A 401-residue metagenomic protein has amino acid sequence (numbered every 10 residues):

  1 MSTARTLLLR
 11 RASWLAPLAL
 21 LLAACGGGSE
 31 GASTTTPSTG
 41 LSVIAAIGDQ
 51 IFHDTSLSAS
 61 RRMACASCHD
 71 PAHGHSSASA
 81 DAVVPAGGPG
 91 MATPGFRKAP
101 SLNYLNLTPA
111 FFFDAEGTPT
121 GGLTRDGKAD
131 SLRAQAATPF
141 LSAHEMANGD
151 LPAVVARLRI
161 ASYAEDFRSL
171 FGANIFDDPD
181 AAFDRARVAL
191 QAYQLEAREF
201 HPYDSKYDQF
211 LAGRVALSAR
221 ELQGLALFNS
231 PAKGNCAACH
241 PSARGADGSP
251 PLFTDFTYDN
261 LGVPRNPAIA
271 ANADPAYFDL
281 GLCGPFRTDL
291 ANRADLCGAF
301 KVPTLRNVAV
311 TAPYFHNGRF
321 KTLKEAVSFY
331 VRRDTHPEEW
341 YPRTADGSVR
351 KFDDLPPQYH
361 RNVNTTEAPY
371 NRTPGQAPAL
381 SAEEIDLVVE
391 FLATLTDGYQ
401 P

Functional and structural regions predicted by a protein language model:
S2-I51, A143, A147, L151-L222 (+5 more regions): Post-cleavage N-terminal segment of exported redox proteins
E30-Q135, P202-R343: Short glycine/threonine-rich turn/loop motifs
T304-P401: Extracellular low-complexity, Gly/Ser/Thr-rich intrinsically disordered linkers and protease-sensitive activation/hinge
